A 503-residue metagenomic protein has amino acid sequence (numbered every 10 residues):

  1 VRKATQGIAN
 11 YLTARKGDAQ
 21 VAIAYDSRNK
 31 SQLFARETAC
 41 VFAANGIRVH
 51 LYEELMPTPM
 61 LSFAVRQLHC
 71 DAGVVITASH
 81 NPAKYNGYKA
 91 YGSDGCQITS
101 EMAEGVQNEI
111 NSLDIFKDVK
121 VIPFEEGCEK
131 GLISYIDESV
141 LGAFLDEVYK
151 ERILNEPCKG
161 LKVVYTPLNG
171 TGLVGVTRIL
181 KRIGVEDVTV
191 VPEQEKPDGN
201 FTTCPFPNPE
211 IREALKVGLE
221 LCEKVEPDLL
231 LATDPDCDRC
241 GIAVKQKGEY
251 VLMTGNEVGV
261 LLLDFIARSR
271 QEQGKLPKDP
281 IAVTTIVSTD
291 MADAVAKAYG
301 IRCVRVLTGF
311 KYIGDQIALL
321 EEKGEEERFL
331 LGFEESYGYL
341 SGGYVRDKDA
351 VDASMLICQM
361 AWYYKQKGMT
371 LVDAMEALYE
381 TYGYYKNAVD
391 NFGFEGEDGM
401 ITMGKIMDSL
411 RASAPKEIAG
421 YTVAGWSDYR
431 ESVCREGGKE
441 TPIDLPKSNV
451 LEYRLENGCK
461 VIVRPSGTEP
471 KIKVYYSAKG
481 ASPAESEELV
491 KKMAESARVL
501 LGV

Functional and structural regions predicted by a protein language model:
V1, N86-L221: Gly/Ser/Thr-enriched, mixed-charge loops and adjacent short helices that form phosphate/oxyanion-binding elements
K3, A14-Y85, R182-G241: N-terminal small/polar loop signature for handling phosphorylated ligands or for N-terminal nucleophile
Q20-D26, K162-Y165, L340, S477: Short glycine-rich or small-residue beta-strand-to-loop segments that form or flank ligand, phosphate, metal/Fe-S
F34-F42, Y85-G92, D238-V258, A292: Short Gly/Thr/Asp-enriched flexible loops that form oxyanion-binding sites at enzyme active sites
E53-T58, S62, R66-D114, N208-A232 (+5 more regions): Phosphate/diphosphate-binding loops
T77, R464-S466: Short beta-strand micro-motifs enriched in acidic
Q97-S100, E249-R268, D352-L356: Gly/Ser/Thr-rich active-site loops/lids in small-molecule metabolic enzymes that frequently grip phosphoryl groups
E223, P227-L229, T233, E249 (+4 more regions): Phosphate-binding and adjacent anionic-ligand microenvironments
